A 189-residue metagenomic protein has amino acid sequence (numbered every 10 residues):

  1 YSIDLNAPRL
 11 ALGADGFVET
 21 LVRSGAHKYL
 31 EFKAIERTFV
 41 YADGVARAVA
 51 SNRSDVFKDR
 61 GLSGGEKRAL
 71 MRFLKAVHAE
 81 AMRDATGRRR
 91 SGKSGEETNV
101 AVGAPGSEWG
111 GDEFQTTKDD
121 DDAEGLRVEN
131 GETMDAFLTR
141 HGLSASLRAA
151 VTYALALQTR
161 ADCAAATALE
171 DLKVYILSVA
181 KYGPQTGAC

Functional and structural regions predicted by a protein language model:
Y1: Switch I (G2) and immediately adjacent beta-strands of P-loop GTPase domains
L5-A7, V18-G187: Rossmann-like flavin
